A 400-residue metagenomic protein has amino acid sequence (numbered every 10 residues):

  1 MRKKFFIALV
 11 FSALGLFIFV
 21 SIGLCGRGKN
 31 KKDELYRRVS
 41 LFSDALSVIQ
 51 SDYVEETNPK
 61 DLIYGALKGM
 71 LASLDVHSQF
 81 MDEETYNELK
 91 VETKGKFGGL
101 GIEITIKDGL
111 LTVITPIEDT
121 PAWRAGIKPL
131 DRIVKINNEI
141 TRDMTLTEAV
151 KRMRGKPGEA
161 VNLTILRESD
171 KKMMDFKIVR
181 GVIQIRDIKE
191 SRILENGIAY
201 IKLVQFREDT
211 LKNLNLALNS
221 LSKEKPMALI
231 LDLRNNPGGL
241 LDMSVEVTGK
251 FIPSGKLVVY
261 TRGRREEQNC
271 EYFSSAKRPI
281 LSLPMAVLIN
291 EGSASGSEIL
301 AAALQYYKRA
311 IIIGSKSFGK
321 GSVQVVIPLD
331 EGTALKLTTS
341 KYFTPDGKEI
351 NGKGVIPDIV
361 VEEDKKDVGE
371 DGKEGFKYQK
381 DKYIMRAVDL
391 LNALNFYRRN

Functional and structural regions predicted by a protein language model:
R2-S78, L111, Y383, L390 (+1 more regions): Terminal targeting/pro-maturation regions of precursor/exported proteins
L24-R38, F42, S47-P59, T112-P116 (+2 more regions): Cleft-lining beta-strand/loop regions that shape enzyme active-site pockets
Y53-I114, A160-N162, L166-I178, Q184-E190 (+2 more regions): Extended, small/polar residue-biased N-terminal targeting/export presequences and adjacent propeptide/linker tracts
L329-S340: Short acidic, Pro/Gly- and aromatic-enriched capping/linker segments at domain boundaries
A334, D346-N400: Conserved functional hotspot residues or short segments at active or partner-binding sites across diverse domains
